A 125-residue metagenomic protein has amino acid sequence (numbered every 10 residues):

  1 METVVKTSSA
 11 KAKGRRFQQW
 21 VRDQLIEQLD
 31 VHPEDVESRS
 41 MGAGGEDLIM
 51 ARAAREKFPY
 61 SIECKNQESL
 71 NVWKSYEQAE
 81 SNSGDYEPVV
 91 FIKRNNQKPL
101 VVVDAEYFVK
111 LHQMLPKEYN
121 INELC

Functional and structural regions predicted by a protein language model:
M1-C125: Catalytic phosphate/metal-binding cores of nucleic-acid and nucleotide-processing enzymes, i.e., regions that mediate
